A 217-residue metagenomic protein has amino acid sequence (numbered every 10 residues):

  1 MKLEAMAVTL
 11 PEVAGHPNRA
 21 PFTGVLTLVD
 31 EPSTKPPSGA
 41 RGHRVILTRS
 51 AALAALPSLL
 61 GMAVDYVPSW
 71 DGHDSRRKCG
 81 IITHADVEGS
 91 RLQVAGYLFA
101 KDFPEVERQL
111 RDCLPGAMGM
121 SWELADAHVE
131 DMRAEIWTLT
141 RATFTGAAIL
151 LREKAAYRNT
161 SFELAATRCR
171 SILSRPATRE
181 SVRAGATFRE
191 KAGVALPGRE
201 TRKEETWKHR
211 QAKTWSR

Functional and structural regions predicted by a protein language model:
M1-F22, R133-E135, E163-R217: Intrinsically disordered, low-complexity terminal tails
M1-L60: Polar/acidic, low-complexity leader/linker segments enriched in S/T/G and N/D
M6-V13, D71-V87, H128: Short amphipathic beta-strand and strand-loop transition segments with alternating hydrophobic
T27-S38, A54, W70-S75, K101-R108: Short, surface-exposed beta-strand/loop "edge" segments at domain boundaries and coil↔beta transitions
P36-I46, A55-A63, P104-A125: Extended Gly/Ser/Thr-rich low-complexity repeat segments, especially those forming or decorating extracellular
S58-S69, A147: Secreted/periplasmic proteins that engage bacterial cell-wall peptidoglycan
V64-R77, R91-A100: Short, charged, low-hydrophobicity "junction" segments
T83-L173, T178: Residue microenvironments linked to proteolytic maturation and disulfide-stabilized extracellular modules
